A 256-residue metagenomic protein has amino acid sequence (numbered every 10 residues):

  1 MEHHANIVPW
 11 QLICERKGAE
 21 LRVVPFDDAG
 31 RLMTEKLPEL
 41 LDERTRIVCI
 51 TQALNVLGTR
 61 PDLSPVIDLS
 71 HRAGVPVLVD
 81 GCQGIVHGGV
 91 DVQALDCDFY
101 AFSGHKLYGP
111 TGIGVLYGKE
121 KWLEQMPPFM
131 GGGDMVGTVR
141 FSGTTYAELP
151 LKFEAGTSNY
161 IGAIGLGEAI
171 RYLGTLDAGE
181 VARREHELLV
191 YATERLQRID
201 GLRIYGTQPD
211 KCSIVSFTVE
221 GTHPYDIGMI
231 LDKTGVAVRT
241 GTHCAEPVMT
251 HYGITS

Functional and structural regions predicted by a protein language model:
M1-S256: Pyridoxal 5′-phosphate
